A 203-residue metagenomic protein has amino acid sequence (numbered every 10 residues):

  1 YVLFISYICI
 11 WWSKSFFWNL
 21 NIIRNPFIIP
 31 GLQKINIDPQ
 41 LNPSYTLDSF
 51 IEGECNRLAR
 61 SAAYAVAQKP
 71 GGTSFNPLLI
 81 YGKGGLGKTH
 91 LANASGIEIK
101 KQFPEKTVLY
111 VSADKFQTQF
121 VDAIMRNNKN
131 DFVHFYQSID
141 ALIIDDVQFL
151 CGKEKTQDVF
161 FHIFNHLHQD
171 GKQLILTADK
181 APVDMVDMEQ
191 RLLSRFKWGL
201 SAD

Functional and structural regions predicted by a protein language model:
Y45-N76: Pre-Walker A (pre-P-loop) alpha-helix and adjacent loop at the N terminus of AAA/AAA+ ATPase modules, a conserved
S74-A92: Walker A/P-loop nucleotide-binding motif
I97-V108: Post-Walker A helix-loop "phosphate-sensing" segment adjacent to the P-loop in P-loop NTPases
K106-I139: Short glycine-rich substrate-engagement loop in P-loop NTPases that contacts/grips substrate
Y110, Q173-D179: Structural recognition of the conserved hydrophobic beta-strand(s) that form the central parallel beta-sheet of P-loop
D145-V147: Walker B catalytic acidic pair
F149-F161, M185-M188: Conserved ATPase-coupling elements of RecA-like P-loop NTPase cores
P182-W198: Short regulatory helix/loop adjacent to the ATP-binding pocket of P-loop NTPases
